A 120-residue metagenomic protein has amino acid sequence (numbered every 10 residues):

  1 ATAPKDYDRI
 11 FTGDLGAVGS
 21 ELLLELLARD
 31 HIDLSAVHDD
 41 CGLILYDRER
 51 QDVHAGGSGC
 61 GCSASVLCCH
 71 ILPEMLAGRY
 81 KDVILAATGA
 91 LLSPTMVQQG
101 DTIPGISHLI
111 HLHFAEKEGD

Functional and structural regions predicted by a protein language model:
A1-R9: Long, hydrophobic N-terminal alpha-helical segment
D8-D120: Claisen-condensing/thiolase-fold acyl-transfer catalytic domains that form or cleave C-C bonds in fatty acid
